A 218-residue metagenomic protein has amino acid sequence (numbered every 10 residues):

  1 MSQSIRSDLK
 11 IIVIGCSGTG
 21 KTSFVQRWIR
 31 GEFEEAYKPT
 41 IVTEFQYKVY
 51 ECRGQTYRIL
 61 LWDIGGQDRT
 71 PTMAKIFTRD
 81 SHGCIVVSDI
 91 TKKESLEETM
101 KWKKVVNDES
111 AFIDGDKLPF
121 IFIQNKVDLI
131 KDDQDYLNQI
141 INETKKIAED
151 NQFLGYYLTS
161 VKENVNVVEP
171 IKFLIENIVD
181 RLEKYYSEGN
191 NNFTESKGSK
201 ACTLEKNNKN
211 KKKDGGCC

Functional and structural regions predicted by a protein language model:
M1-T22, Q26, R30, E51-T56 (+1 more regions): Conserved P-loop small GTPase signature centered on TRAFAC-class small GTPases
R30-K38: Post-Walker A helix-loop "phosphate-sensing" segment adjacent to the P-loop in P-loop NTPases
Y57-T72: Switch II (G3) loop of P-loop NTPases
L61-D63, I85-D89, F122-N125, L158: Conserved beta-strand segments of the P-loop GTPase G domain that flank and frequently precede/overlap
G65, T91, K162: Adenine-nucleotide cofactor-binding loop residues
R69, K93-W102, D132-Q139: Active-site-adjacent loop/helix micro-motif of nuclease/hydrolase catalytic cores
P71-K93, E109: Inter-motif core of Ras-like GTPase G domains
K93-I113, F173: Amphipathic helical hotspot of TIR/SEFIR-family domains
